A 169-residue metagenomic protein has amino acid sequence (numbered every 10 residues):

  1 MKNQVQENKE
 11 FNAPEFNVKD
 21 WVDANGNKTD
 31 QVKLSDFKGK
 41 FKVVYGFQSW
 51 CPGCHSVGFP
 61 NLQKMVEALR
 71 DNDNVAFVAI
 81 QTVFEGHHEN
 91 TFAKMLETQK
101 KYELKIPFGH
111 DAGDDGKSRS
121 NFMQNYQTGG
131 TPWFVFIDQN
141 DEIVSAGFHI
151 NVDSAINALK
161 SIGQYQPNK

Functional and structural regions predicted by a protein language model:
M1-L34, S56: N-terminal "domain-start" segment that seeds a small globular fold
D30-G58, F77: Short active-site neighborhood of thiol/selenol oxidoreductases, capturing the structured segment around
K38-K42, N72-A76, E103-P107, G130-P132 (+1 more regions): Loop/turn elements at helix/coil->beta-strand transitions in domains of secreted/extracellular proteins
F47-W50, Q81-V83, N140: Residue-level signal for short, function-critical loop segments
H55-Y102, G113-N121: Structural microenvironment flanking redox-active thiols in thiol-disulfide oxidoreductases
Y102-L104, D111-S161: Thiol/disulfide oxidoreductase modules built on the thioredoxin-like
K160-K169: Short, solvent-exposed cationic patches
